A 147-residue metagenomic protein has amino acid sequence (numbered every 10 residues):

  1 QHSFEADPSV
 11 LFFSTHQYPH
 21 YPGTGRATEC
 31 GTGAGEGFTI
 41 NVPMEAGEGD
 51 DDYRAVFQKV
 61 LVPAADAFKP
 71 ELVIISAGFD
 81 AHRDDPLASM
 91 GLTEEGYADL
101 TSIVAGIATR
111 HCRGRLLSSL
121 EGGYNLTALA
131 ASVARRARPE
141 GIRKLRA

Functional and structural regions predicted by a protein language model:
Q1-A147: A general "terminal functional-core" signal
